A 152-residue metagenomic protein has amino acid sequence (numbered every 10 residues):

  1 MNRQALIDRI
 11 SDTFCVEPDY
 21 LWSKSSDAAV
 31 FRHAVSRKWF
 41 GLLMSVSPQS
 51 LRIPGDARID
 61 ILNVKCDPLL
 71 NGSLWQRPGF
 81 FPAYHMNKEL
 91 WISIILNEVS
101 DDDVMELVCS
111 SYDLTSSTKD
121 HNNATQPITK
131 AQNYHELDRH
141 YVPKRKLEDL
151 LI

Functional and structural regions predicted by a protein language model:
M1-I152: Charge-dense, helix-prone N-terminal extensions
